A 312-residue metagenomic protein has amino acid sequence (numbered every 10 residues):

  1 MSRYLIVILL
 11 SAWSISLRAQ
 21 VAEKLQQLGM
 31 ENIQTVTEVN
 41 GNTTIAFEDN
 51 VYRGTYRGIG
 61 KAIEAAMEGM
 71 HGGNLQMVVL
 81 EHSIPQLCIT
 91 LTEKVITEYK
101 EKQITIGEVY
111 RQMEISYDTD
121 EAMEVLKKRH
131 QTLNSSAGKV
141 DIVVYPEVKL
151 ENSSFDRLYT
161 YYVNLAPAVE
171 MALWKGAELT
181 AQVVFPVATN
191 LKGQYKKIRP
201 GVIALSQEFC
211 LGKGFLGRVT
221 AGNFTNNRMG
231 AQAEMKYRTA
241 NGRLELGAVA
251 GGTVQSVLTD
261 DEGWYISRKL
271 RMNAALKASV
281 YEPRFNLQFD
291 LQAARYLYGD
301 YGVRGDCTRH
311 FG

Functional and structural regions predicted by a protein language model:
M1-Y4: Positively charged n-region of N-terminal signal peptides that target proteins for export
V7-L9: Sec-dependent N-terminal signal peptides
S14-S16: N-terminal signal peptide c-region/cleavage motif recognized by signal peptidases
Q20-A204, Y265-S267: Outer-membrane beta-barrel initiation region
G41-I59, F224-G242, R295-G312: Short, solvent-exposed linear motifs at loop/edge-of-secondary-structure regions
A46, I142-S154, L179-V187, L205 (+4 more regions): Transmembrane beta-strand segments that form the barrel wall of outer-membrane beta-barrel proteins
V163-L173, I198-G212, G230-A250, M272-E282 (+1 more regions): Feature captures outer-membrane beta-barrel proteins of Gram-negative bacteria and organelles
V187-K196, A221, T225-G230, G247-Y281 (+2 more regions): Outer-membrane beta-barrel translocator/channel fold
